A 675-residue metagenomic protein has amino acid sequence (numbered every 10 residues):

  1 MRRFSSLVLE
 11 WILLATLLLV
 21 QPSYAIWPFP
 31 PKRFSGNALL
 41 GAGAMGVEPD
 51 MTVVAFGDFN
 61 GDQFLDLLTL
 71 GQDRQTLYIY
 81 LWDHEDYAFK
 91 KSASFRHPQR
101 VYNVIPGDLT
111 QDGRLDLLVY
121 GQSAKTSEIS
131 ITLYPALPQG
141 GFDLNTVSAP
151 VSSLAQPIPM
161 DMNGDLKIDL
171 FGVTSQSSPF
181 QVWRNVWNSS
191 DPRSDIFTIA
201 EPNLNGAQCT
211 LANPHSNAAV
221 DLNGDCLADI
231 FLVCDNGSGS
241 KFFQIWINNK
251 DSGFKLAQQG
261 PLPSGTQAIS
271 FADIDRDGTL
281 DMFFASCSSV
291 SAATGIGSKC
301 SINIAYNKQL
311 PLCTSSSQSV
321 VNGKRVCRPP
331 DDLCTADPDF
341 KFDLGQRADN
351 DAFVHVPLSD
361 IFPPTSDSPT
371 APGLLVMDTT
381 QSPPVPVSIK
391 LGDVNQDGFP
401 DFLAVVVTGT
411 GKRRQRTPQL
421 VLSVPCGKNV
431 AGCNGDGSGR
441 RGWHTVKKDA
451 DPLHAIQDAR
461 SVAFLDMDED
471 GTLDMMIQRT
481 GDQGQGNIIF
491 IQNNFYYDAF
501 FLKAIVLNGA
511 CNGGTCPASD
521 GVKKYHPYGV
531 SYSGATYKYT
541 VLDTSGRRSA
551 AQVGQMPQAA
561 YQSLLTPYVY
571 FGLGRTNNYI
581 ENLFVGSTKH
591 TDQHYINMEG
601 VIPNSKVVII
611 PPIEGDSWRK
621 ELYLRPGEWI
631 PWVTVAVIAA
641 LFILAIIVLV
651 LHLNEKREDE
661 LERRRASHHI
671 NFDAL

Functional and structural regions predicted by a protein language model:
S5-A25: Cleavable N-terminal signal peptides of Sec/SRP-targeted secreted and luminal proteins
Y24-D58, L65-T69, Y80-Y87, L115: An edge-strand/N-cap motif at the start of beta-rich repeat modules
Y24-N37, R74-A93, T126-N145, S178-E201 (+5 more regions): Beta-propeller blade repeat segments, especially FG-GAP/WD-type strand-to-loop junctions in 6- to 7-bladed propeller
A42-V54, S94-P106, V147-I158, N203-A218 (+6 more regions): Repeat-based blade/solenoid architectures
A55-G61, I105-Q111, P159-G164, A218-G224 (+3 more regions): Structural signature of eukaryotic scaffold interfaces centered on beta-propeller domains
G61-Q72, Q111-G121, G164-V173, G224-V233 (+3 more regions): Acidic/hydrophobic-patterned starts of short beta strands in beta-sheet-rich repeat architectures
Q122-D275, L280-T314, R328, T335: Solenoidal tandem-repeat scaffolds enriched in leucines and small polar residues
N434-G442, K447-P452, Q457-A459, E469-L675: Gly/Ser/Thr/Pro-enriched helix-cap/hinge segments flanking short amphipathic alpha-helices
